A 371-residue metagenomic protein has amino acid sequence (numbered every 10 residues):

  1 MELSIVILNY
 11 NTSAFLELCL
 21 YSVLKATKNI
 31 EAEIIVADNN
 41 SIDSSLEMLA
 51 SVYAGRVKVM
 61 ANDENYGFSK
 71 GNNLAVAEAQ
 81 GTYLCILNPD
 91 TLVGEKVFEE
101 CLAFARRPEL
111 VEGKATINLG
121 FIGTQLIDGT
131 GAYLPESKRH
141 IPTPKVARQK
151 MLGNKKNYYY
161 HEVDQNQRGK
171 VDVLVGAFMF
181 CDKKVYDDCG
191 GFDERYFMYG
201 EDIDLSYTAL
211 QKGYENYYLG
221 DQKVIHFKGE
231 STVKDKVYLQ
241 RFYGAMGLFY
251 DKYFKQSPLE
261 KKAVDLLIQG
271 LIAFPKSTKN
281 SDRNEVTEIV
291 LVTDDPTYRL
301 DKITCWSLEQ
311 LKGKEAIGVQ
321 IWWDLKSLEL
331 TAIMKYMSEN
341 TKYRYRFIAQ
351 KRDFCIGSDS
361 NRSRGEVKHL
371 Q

Functional and structural regions predicted by a protein language model:
Y21-E31: Short, acidic, metal-binding catalytic loop of nucleotide-sugar glycosyltransferases
S22, D38-E47, E64: A conserved acidic beta->alpha catalytic loop
A61-A79, E95: Glycine-rich, basic loop-to-helix element that forms the pyrophosphate-binding segment of sugar-nucleotide handling
L84: Short aromatic/hydrophobic "clamp" motif used to bind/position activated sugar donors
L92-E136: Conserved donor NDP-sugar-binding/catalytic core segment of glycosyltransferases
G129, H140-V171: Short, flexible, basic/aromatic active-site loop/helix in glycosyltransferases
N166, D172-Q222, M337: A short, conserved alpha-helix in the catalytic core of glycosyltransferases
Y207, Q211, N216-D282: Active-site-adjacent helix/loop segment of glycosyltransferases that harbors family-specific signature motifs
